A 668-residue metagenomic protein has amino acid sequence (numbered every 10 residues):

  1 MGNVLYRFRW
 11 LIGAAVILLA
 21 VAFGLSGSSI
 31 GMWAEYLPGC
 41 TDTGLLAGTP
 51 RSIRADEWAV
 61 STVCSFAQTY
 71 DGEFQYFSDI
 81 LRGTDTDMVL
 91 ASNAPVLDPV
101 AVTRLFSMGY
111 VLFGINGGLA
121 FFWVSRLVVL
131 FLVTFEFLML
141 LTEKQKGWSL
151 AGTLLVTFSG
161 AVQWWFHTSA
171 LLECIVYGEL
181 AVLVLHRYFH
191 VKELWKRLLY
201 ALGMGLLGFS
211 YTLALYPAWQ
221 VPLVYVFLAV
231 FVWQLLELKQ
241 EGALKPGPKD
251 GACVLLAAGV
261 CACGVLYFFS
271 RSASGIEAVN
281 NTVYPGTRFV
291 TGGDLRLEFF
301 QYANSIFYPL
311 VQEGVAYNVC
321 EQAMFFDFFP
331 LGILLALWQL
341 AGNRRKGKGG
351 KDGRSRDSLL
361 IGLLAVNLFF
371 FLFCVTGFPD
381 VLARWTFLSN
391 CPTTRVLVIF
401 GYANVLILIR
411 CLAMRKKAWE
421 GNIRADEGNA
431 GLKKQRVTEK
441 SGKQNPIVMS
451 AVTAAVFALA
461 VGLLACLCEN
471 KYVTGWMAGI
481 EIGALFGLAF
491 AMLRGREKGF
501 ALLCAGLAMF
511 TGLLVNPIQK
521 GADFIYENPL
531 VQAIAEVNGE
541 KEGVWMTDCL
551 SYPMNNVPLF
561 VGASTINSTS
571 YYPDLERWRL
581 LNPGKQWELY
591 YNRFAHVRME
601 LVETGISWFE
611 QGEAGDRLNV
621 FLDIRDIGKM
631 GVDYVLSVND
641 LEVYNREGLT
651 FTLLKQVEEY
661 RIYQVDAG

Functional and structural regions predicted by a protein language model:
M1-S28, C253: Start-transfer (signal-anchor) and selected internal transmembrane alpha helices of multi-pass inner/ER membrane
M32-V176: Active-site lumenal/periplasmic loops and adjacent helix-entry segments of GT-C-fold, multi-pass membrane
F66-N93, L514-G668: Soluble catalytic regions of membrane-associated enzymes that act on cell-envelope and secretory-pathway components
G117, F121, V162-E173, K351-I361 (+3 more regions): Membrane-helix boundary/interfacial segments in multi-pass membrane proteins
F131-F137, K146-K239, D250-S274, F457-G462 (+1 more regions): Membrane-embedded helix bundles of polyisoprenyl
L141-A151, L194-Y200, K351-F369, G442-A455 (+1 more regions): Membrane-interfacial loop-to-transmembrane alpha-helix junctions, especially the N-terminal start
V265-K346, L359: Periplasmic/ER-lumenal interhelical loops and adjacent helix-loop junctions in multi-pass membrane proteins
K433, E439-N538, G543-M554, Y571: Transmembrane helical bundles and short interhelical boundary loops of multi-pass, membrane-embedded
